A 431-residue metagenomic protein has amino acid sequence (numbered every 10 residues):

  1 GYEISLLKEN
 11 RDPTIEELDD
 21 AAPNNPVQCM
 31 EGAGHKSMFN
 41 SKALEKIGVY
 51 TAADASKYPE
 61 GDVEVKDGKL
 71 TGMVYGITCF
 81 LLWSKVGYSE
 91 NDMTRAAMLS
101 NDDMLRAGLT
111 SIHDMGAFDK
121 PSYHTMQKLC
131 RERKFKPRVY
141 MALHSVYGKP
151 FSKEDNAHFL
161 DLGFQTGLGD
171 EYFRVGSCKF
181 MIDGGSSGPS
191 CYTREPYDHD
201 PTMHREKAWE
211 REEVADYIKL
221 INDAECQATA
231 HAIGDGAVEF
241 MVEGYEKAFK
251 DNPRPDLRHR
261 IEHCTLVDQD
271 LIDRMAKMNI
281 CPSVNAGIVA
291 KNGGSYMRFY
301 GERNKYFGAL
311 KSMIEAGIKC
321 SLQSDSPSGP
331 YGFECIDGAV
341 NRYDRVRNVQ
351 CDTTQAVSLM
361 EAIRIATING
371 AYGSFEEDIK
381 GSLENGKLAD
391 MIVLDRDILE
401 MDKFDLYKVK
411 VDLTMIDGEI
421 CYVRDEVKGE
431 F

Functional and structural regions predicted by a protein language model:
G1-A157, G176, F180-L220, A224-A237 (+6 more regions): Divalent metal-binding segments
C79-L81, M181, S186-S187, I288-A290 (+2 more regions): Active-site/binding-pocket entry motifs
R95, K219-T229, I233-H259, H263-C264 (+5 more regions): His/Asp/Glu-enriched, well-ordered alpha-helical/loop segment that forms or immediately abuts the divalent-metal
D103, Y372-G373, C421: Short alpha-helical functional segments enriched in proximate histidine and acidic residues
L129-R133, G163-F173, N252-R254, M275-N279: Acidic (Asp/Glu)-rich catalytic clusters
F135-K179, R258-C264, Q269, S295-C320: Phosphate/diphosphate-binding loops
Y172-S190, M278-V289: Non-cysteine beta-strand/loop elements that form the S-adenosyl-L-methionine
Y422-F431: Glycine- and charge-enriched low-complexity intrinsically disordered segments
